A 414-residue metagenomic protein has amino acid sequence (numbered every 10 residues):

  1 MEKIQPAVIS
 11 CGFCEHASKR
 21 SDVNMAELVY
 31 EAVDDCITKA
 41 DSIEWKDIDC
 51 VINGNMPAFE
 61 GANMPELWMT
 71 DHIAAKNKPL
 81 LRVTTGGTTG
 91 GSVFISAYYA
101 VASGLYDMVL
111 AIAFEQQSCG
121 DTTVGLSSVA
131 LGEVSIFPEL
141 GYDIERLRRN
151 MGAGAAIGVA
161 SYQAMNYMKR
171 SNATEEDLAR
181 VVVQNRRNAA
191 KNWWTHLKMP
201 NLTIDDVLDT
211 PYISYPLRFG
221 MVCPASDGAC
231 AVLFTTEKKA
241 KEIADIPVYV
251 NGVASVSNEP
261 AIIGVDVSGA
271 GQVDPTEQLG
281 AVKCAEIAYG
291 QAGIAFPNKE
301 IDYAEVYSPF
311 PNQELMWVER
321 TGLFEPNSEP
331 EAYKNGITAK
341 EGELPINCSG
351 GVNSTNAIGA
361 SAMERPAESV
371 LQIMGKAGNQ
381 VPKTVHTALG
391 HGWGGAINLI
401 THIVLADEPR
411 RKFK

Functional and structural regions predicted by a protein language model:
M1-R82, A102-S103, A113-C223, C230-A231 (+5 more regions): Conserved "HGTGT" condensation-loop signature of ketosynthase/thiolase-family condensing enzymes that catalyze
T88-S92: Glycine-rich anion/phosphate-binding loops
Y106-D107: Alpha-to-beta junction loops
I358: Active-site rim segments in enzyme catalytic domains, especially the processed small/beta chain of N-terminal
